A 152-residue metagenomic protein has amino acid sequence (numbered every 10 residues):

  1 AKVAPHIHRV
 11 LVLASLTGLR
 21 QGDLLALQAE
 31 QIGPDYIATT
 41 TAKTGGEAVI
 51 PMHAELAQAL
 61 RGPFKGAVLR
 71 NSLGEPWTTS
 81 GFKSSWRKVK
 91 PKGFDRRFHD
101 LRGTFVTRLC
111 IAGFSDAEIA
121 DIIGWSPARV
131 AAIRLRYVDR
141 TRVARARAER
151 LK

Functional and structural regions predicted by a protein language model:
A1-Q21, L25, R102: Basic, Lys/Arg- and aromatic-enriched nucleic-acid-binding interface segment
A1-V12, I32, T44-E47, K65: Conserved catalytic core of the tyrosine transesterase superfamily
H6-I7, M52, T78, F82 (+4 more regions): Hydrophobic (often cysteine-bearing) scaffold residues that line and stabilize catalytic clefts of nucleotide/cofactor
A14, F94-G113: Short basic/aromatic active-site micro-motif
T17-R61, A128-A132: Conserved tyrosine-mediated DNA breakage-rejoining catalytic core shared by Y-recombinases
G22, A117-A120: Residues within the helices of the helix-turn-helix
T41-G45, H53, D116, I123-L151: Catalytic-site neighborhood detector that most strongly recognizes the C-terminal catalytic loop/helix of tyrosine
H53-F94, A117: Active-site/catalytic core of tyrosine-dependent DNA strand-transfer enzymes
